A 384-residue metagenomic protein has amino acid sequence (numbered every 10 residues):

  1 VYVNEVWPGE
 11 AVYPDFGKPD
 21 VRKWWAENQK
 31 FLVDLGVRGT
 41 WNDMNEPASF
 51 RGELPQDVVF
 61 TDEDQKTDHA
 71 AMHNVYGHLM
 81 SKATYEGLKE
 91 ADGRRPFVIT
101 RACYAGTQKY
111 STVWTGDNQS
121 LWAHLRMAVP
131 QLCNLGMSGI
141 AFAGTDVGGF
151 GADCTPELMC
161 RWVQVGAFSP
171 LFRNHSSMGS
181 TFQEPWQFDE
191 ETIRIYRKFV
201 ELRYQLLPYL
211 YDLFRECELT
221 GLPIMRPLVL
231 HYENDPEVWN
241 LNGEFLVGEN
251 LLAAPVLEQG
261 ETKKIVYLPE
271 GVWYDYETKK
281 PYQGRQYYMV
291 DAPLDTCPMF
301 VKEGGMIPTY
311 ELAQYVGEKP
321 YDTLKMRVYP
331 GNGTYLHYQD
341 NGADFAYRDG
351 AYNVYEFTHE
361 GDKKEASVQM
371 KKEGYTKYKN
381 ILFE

Functional and structural regions predicted by a protein language model:
V1-D295, K302: Catalytic-domain carbohydrate-binding cleft regions of carbohydrate-active enzymes
T296-E384: Accessory, solvent-exposed terminal regions and/or long lumenal/extracellular loops of proteins
